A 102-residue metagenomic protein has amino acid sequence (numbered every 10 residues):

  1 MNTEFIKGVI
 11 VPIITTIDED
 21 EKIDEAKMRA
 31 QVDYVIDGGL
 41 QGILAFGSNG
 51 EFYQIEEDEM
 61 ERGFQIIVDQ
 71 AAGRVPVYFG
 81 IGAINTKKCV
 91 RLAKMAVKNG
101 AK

Functional and structural regions predicted by a protein language model:
N2-V11, T15-K102: Active-site beta->alpha loop and helix N-cap motifs at the rims of alpha/beta catalytic domains
